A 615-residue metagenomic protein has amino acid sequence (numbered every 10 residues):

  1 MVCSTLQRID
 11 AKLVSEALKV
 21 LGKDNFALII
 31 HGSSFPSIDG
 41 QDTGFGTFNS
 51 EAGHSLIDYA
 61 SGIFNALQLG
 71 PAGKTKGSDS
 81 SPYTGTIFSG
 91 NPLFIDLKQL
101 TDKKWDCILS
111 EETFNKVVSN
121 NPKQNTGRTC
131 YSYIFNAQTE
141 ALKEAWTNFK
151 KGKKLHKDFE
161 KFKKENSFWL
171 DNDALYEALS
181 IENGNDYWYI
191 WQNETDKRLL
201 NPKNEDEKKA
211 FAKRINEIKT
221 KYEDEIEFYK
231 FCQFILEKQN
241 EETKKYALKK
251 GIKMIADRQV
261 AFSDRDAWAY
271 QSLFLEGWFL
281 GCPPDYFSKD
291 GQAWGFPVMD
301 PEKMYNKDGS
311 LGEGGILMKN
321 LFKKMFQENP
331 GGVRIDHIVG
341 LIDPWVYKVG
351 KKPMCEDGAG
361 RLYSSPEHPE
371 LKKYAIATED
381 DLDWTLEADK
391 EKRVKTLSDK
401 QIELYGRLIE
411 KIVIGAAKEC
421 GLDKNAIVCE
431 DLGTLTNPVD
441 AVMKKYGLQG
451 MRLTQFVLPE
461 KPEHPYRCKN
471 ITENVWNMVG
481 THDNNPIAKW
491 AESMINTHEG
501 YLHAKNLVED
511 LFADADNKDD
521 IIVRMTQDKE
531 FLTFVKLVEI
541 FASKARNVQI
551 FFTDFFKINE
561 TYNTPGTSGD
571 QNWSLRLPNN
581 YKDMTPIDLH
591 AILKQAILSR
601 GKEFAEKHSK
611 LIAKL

Functional and structural regions predicted by a protein language model:
M1-I9, K610-L615: Basic/polar N-terminal segments that are highly enriched at the extreme N-terminus, encompassing both cleavable
C3-T43, S78-Q233, E237, A261-Q549 (+4 more regions): Alpha-amylase-like alpha-glycosidases and glucanotransferases acting on alpha-linked glucans and related
K19-G22, F48-K76, K324, E328-P330 (+1 more regions): Catalytic domains of carbohydrate-active enzymes, especially glycoside hydrolases
L56, T243, V413: Aromatic/hydrophobic pocket-lining residues that form π-stacking "cages" and hydrophobic walls in ligand
N65-A66, K253, A426, Q449: Residue-level detector of anion-binding/catalytic polar loops
A66-G70, I255, Q549-I550: Short, well-structured secondary-structure segments
Y229-A261: Conserved, well-ordered alpha-helix/loop/beta-strand core segments that scaffold catalytic motifs
L532, K557-L615: Structured C-terminal cap/extension of enzyme domains
